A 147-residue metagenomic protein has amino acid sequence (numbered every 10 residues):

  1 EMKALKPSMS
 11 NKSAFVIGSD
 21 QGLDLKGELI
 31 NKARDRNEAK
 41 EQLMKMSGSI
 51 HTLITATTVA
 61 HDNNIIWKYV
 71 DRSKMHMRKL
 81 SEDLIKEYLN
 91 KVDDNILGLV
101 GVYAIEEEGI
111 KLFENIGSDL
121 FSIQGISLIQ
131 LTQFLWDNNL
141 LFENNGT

Functional and structural regions predicted by a protein language model:
E1-T147: Anionic-ligand binding patches
